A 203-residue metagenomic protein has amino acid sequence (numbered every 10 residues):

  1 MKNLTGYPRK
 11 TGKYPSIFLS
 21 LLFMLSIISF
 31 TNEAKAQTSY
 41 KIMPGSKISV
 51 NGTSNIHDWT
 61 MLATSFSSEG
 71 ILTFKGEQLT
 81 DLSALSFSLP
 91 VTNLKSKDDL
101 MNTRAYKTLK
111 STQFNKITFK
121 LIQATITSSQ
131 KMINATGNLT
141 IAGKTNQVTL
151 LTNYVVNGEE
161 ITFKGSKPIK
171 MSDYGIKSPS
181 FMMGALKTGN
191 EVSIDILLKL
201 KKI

Functional and structural regions predicted by a protein language model:
M1-Y40: Bacterial Sec-dependent N-terminal signal peptides
A34-I203: Low-complexity, acidic/polar, glycine-enriched regions of mature
